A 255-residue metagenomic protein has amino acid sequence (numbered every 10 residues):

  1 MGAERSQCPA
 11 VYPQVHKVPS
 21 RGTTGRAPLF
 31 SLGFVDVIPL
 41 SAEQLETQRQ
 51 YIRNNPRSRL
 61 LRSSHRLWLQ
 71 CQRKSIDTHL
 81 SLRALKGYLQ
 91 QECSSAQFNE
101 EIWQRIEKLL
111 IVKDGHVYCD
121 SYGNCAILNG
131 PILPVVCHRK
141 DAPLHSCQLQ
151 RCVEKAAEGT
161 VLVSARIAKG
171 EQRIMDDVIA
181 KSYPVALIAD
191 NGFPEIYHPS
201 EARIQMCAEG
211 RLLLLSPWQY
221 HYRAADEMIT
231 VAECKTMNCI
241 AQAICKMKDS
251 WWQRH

Functional and structural regions predicted by a protein language model:
M1-S95: Short catalytic/metal-binding and nucleic-acid-binding patches
R73-H255: Glycine-biased, small-residue-rich flexible motifs in mid-sequence functional cores and linkers
